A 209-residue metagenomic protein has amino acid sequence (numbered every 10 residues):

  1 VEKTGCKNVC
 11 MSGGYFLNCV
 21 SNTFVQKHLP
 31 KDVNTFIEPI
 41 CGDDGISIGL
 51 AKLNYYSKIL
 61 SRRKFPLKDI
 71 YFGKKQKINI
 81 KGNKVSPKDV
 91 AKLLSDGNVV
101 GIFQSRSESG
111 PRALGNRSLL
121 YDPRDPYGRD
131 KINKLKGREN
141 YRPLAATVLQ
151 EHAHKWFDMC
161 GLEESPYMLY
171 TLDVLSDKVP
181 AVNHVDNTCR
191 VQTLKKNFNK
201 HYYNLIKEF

Functional and structural regions predicted by a protein language model:
V1-V9, Y202-F209: Phosphate/ATP-binding catalytic cores across multiple sugar-kinase/actin-like superfamilies, primarily ASKHA
G5-G14, G101: Short glycine-rich phosphate-binding loop at a beta-alpha junction
L17-N18, N22-F209: Flexible beta->alpha loop and helix N-cap segments adjacent to enzyme active/binding sites
